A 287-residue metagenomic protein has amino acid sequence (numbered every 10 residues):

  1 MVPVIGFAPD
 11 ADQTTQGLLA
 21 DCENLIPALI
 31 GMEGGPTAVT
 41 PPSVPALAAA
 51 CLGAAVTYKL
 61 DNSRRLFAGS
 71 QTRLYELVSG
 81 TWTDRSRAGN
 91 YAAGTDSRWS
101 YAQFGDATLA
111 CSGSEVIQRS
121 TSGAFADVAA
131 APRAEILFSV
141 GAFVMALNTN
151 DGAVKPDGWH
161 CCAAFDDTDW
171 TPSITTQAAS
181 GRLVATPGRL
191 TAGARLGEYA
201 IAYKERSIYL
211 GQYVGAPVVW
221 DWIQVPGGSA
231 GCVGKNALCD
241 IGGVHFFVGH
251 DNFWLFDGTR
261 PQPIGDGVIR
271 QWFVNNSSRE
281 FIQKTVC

Functional and structural regions predicted by a protein language model:
M1-T83, E135-Y209: N-terminal beta-propeller domains
T40-A46, T83-Y91, A124-A129, A178-L183 (+1 more regions): A short beta-strand motif characteristic of beta-propeller blades
A48-T57, N90-Q103, A130-G141, G188-A192 (+2 more regions): Repeated scaffold domains used in trafficking and secretory/extracellular systems, primarily beta-propellers
S70-Q71, V78, F104-G105, C111-S114 (+6 more regions): Short loop/turn segments that connect beta-strands within the blades of beta-propeller domains, predominantly WD40
V78-G80, T121-G123, V214-A216, T259: Short loop/turn segments that connect beta-strands within beta-propeller blades
G89-Y91, D169-A185, D266-I282: Surface-exposed loop and turn segments in beta-propeller and other repeat-based domains that flank or scaffold
W99-L137: Hydrophobic or amphipathic alpha-helical targeting/insertion segments
P187-C287: Beta-sheet-dominated scaffold domains
